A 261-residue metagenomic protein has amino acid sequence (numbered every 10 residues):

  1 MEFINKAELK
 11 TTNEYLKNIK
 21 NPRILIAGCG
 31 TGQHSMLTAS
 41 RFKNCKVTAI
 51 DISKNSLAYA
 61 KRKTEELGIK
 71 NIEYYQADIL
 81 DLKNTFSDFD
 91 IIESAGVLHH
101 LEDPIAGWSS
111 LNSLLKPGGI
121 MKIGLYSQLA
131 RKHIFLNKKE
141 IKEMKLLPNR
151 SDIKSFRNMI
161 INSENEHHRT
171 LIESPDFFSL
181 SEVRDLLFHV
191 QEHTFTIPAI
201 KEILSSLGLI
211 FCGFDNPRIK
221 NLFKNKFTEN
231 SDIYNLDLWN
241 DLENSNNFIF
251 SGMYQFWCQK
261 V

Functional and structural regions predicted by a protein language model:
M1-R23, L37, R41: Conserved alpha-helix/loop element of class I SAM-dependent methyltransferases that forms part of the SAM/SAH-binding
S53: Conserved SAM/SAH-binding beta-strand->alpha-helix loop
A60-K61: Conserved SAM-binding loop
G68-L80: Conserved SAM-binding strand-loop segment of SAM-dependent methyltransferases
K83-I92: A short acidic, Gly/Pro-enriched loop at the edge of an enzyme's catalytic core that lines a small-molecule cofactor
I105-P117: A short glycine-rich, Lys/Arg-flanked "PGG" loop and its adjoining helix->strand segment in the class I
I120-H168: Conserved class I S-adenosyl-L-methionine
N162-V261: Rossmann-like AdoMet/SAM-dependent catalytic core
